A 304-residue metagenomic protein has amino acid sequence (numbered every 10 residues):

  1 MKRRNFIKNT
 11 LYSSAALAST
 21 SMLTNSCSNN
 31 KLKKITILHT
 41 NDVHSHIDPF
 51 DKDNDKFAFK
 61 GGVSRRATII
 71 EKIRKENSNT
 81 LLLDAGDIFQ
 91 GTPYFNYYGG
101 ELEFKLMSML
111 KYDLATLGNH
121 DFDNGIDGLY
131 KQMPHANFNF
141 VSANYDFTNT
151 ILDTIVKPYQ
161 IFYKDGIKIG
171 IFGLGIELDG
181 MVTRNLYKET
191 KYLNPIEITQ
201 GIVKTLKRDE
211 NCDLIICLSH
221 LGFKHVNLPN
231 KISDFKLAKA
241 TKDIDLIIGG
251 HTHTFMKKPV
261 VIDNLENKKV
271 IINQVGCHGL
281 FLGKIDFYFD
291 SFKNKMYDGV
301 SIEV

Functional and structural regions predicted by a protein language model:
M1-N5: N-terminal secretory signal peptides
I7, L11-L17, T24-E303: Acidic, metal/ion-coordinating pockets
